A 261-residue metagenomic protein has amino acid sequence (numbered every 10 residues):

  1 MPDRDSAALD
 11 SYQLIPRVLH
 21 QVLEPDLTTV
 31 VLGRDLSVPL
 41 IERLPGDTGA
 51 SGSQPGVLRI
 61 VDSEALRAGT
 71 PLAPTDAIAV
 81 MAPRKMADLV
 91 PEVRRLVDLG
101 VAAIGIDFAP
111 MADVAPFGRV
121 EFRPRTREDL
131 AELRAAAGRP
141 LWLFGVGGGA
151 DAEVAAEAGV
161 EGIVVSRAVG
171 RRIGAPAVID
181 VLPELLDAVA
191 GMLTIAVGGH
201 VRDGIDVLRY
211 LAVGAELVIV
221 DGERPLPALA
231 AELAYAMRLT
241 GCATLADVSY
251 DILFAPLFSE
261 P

Functional and structural regions predicted by a protein language model:
M1-L40, V248, A255-P261: An N-cap/entry alpha-helix motif that binds or orients negatively charged groups
M1-P2, R224-P261: C-terminal extensions of enzymes
R34, S51-Q54, A68-D76, R94-G100 (+1 more regions): Acidic (Asp/Glu)-rich catalytic clusters
P39, G56-L58, D76, A103 (+2 more regions): Proline-centered loop/turn at the N-terminus of a beta-strand
I41-P45: Transmembrane beta-barrel domains of Gram-negative outer membranes and organellar outer membranes
A50-D88: A gly/proline- and charged-residue-enriched helix-loop-helix capping module
R84-V197, G204-R224, A243-V248, E260: Alpha/beta enzyme core
H200-V201, A228: C-terminal structured domain segments across diverse proteins
